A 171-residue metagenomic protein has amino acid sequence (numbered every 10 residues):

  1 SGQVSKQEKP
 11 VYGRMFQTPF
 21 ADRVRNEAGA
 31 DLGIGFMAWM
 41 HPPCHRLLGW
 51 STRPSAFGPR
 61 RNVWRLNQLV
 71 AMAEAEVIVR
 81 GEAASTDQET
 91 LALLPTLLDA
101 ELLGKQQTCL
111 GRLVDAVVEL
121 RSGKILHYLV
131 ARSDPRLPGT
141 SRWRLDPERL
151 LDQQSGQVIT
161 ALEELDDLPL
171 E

Functional and structural regions predicted by a protein language model:
S1-E171: Peripheral interaction segments used for macromolecular assembly
